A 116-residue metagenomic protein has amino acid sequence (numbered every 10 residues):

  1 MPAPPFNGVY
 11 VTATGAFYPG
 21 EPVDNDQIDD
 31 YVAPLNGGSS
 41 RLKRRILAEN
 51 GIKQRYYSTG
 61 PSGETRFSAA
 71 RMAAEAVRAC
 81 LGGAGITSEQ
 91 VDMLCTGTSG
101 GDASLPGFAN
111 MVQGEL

Functional and structural regions predicted by a protein language model:
M1-M93, G114-L116: Conserved "HGTGT" condensation-loop signature of ketosynthase/thiolase-family condensing enzymes that catalyze
F17, G97-D102: Acidic, glycine-rich active-site loops and adjacent beta-strand->loop/helix elements that engage anionic groups
G100-Q113: Short Gly/Thr/Asp-enriched flexible loops that form oxyanion-binding sites at enzyme active sites
